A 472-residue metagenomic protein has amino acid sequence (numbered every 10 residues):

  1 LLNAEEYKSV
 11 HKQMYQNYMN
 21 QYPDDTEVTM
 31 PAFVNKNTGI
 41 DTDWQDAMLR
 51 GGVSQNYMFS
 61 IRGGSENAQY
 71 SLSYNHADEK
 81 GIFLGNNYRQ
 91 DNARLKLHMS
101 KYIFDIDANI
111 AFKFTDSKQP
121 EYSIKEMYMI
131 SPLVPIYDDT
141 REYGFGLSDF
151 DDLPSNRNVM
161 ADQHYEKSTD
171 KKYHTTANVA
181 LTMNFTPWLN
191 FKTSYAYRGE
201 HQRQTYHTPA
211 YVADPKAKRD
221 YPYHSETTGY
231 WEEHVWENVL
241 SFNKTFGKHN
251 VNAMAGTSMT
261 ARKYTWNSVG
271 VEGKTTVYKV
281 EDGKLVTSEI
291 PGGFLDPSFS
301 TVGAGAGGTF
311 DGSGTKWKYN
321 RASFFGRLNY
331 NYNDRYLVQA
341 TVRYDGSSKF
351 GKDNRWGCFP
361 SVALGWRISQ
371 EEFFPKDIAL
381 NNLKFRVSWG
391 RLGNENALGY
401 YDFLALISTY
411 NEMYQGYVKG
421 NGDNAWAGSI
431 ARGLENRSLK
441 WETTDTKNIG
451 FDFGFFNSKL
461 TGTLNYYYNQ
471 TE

Functional and structural regions predicted by a protein language model:
L1-L84, P120-I124, M160-S168, T182-N184: Residues embedded in well-ordered regular secondary structure
E6-Y7, L49, D138-E142, I378-A379 (+2 more regions): Short capping/connector residues at structural and topological boundaries
G39, D139-T140, G283, G422: Intrinsic-disorder/low-complexity loop/linker signature
D46-P120, E126-I130, D138, H174-N178 (+1 more regions): Transmembrane beta-barrel wall of Gram-negative outer-membrane proteins
Q55, Q90, K96-F114, D151-T208 (+1 more regions): Extracellular/periplasmic, surface-exposed regions of secreted and cell-surface proteins
M127-Y128, V212-D214, E272-T275: Juxtamembrane/interface motifs at transmembrane-helix termini
R141, L147-F150, T208, A213-R219: A subset of solvent-exposed loop/turn segments in beta-rich extracellular surface proteins, enriched in glycine
